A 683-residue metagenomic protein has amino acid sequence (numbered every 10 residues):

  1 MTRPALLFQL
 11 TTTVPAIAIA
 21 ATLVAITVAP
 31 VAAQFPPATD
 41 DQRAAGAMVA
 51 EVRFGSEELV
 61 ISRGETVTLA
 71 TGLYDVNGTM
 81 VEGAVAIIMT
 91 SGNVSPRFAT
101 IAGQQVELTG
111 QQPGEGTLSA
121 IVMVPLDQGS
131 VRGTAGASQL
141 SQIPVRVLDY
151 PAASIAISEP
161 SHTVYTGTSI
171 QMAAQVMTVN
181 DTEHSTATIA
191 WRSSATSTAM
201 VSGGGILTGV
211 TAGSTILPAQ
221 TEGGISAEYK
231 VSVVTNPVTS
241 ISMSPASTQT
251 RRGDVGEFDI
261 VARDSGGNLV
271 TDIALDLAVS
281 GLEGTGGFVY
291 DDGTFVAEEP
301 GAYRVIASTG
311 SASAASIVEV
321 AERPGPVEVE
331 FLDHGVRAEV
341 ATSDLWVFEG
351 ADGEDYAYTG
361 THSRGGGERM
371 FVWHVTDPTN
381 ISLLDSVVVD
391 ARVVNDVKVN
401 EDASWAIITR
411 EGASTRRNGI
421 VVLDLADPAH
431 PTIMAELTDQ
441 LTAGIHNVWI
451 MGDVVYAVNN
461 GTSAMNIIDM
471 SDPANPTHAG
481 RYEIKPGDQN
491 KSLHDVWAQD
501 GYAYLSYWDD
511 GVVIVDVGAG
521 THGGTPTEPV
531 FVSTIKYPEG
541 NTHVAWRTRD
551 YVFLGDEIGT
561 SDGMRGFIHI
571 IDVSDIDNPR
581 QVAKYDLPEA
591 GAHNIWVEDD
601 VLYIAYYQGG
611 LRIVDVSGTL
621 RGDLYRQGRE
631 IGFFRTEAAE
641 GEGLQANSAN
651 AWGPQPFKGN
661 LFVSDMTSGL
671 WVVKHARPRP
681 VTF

Functional and structural regions predicted by a protein language model:
M1-L10: N-terminal secretory signal peptides that target proteins for export/translocation
P4-A5, P36, L126, A227 (+2 more regions): Absolute N-terminal positional cue centered near the fourth residue
L6, I17, A32, A38-T39 (+5 more regions): Intrinsically disordered, low-complexity segments enriched in proline/serine/threonine
L10, V24-A25, V31-A32, Q139 (+4 more regions): Residue-level detector of alpha-helical hydrophobic segments embedded in or interacting with membranes
T13-T27: Bacterial N-terminal signal peptides
A33-P326: Extracytoplasmic soluble-region selector
S240, S244-S247, G287, E298-F683: Feature marking well-ordered beta-strand scaffolds used for ligand recognition
